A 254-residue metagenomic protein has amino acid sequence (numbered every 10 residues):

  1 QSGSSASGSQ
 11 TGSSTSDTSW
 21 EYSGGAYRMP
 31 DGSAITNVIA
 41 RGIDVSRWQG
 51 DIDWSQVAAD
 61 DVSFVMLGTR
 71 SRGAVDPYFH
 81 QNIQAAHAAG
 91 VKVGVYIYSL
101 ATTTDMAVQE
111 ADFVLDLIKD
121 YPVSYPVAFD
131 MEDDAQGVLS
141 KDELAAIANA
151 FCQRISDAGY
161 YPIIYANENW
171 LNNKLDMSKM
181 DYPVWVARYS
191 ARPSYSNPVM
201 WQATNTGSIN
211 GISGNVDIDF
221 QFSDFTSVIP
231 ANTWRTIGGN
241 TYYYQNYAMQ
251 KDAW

Functional and structural regions predicted by a protein language model:
Q1-S2, R235: N-terminal secretion targeting segments of exported proteins
G3-V45, S55, M177-P230: Functionally critical loop-and-helix segments that line ligand-binding/catalytic clefts of soluble enzyme domains
G24-M29, S33-A59, S63-C152, S156-Y161: Substrate-binding cleft of extracellular glycoside hydrolase catalytic domains
S46-G50, E168-W170, S190-A191: Short beta->alpha connector loops
L144, A158-I164, D181-R188: Extracellular glycoside hydrolase catalytic/binding regions
Y161-Y165, N169, A248: Short, well-structured beta-strand/strand-turn elements
N169-K179: Beta-rich nucleic-acid/ligand-interaction surfaces
I229-W254: Extracellular adhesion/carbohydrate-binding repeat motifs centered on closely spaced tryptophans
